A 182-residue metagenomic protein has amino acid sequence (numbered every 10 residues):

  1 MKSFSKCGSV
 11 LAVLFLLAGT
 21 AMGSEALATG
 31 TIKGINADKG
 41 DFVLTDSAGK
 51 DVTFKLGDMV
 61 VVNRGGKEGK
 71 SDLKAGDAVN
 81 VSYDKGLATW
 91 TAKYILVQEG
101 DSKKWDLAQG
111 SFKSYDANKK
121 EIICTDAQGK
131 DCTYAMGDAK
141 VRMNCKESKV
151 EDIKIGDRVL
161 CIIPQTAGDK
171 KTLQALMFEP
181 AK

Functional and structural regions predicted by a protein language model:
K2-G137, M143-K182: Short, flexible, surface-exposed loop segments at domain boundaries
